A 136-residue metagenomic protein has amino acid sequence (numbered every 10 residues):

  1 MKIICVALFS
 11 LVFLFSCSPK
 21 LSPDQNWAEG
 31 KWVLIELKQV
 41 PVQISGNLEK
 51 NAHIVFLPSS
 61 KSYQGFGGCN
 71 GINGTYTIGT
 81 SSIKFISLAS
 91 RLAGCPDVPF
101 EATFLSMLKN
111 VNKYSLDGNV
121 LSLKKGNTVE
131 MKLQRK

Functional and structural regions predicted by a protein language model:
I4-C5, N127: Tryptophan-centric aromatic hotspots in well-structured domains and transmembrane helices
C5-L14: Bacterial N-terminal signal peptides
C17-K136: Lipid interaction determinants
